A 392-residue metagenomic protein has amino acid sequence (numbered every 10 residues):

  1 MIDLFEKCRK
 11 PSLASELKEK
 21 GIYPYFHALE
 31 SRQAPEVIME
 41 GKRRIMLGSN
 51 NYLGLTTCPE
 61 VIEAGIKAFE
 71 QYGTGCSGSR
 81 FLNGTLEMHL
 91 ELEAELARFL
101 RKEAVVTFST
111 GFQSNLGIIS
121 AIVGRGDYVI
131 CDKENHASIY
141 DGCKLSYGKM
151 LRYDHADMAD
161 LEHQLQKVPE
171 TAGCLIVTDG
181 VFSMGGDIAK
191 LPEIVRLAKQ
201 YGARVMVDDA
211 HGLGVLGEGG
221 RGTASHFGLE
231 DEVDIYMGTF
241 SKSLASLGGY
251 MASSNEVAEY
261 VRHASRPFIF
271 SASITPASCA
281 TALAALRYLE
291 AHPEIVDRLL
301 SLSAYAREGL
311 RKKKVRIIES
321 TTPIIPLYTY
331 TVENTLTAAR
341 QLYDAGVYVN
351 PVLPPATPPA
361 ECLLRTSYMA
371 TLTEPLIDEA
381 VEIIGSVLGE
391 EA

Functional and structural regions predicted by a protein language model:
E6-T74, A203: N-terminal "arm"/small-domain region of PLP-dependent enzymes with the aminotransferase-like
P59, E63-K67, Q71, R98 (+2 more regions): PLP-dependent enzyme catalytic core of the Aspartate aminotransferase-like
E63, K67-G111: Conserved N-terminal alpha-helix of the aminotransferase class I/II PLP-enzyme fold
I118-A137: Conserved PLP-anchoring active-site segment centered on the Schiff-base-forming lysine
L151, H155-V207: Active-site phosphate-binding strand-loop segment of PLP-dependent enzymes
S225-Y260: Active-site PLP attachment segment
S273-H292, R298, L302, R311-K312: Structural motif of enzymes handling amino- and sulfur-group chemistry
D297-A304, R311-A345, A356, A360-E361 (+1 more regions): Conserved PLP-binding catalytic core of the aspartate aminotransferase-like
